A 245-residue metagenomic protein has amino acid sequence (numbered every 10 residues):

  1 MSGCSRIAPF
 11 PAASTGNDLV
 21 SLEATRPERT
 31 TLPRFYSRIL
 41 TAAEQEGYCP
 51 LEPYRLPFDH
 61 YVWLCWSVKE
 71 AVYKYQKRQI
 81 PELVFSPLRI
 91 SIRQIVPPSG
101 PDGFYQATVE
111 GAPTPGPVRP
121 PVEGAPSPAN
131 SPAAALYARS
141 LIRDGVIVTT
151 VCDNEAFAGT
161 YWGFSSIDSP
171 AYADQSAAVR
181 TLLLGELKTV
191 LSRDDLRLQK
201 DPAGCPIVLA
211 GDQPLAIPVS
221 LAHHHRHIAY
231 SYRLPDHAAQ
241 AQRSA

Functional and structural regions predicted by a protein language model:
M1-A245: Core catalytic alpha/beta fold that binds nucleotide/phospho-ligands
